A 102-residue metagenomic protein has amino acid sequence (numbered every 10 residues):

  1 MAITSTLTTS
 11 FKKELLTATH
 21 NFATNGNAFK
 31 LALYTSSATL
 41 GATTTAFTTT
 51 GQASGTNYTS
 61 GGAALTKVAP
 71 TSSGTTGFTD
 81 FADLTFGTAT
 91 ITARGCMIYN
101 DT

Functional and structural regions predicted by a protein language model:
M1-R94, D101-T102: Small cysteine-rich, disulfide-bonded extracellular modules of the LU/uPAR three-finger superfamily and closely related
